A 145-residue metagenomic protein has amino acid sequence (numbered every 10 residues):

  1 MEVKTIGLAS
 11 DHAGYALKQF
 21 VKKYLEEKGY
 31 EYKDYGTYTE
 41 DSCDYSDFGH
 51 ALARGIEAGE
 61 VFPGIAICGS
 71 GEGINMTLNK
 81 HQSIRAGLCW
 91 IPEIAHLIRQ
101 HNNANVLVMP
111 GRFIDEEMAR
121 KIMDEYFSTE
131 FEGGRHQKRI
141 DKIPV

Functional and structural regions predicted by a protein language model:
V3, E60-F62, N103: Short, high-confidence coil segments that cap the C-terminus of an alpha-helix and link into the following beta-strand
T5-V21: N-terminal beta1-alpha1 ligand-phosphate binding loop
A9, A13-G14, P92-V145: C-terminal binding/interaction regions
K23-E31, S83: Short helix-loop-beta junction
E31-S42: A short beta-strand-loop structural module common to alpha/beta enzyme folds
S46-H50, W90-I91: Charged helix-capping and loop-helix junction motifs
F48-A66, S70: Short, structured active-site "lid" loops
A66-R112: Mid-chain, well-packed structural core segment of small domains
